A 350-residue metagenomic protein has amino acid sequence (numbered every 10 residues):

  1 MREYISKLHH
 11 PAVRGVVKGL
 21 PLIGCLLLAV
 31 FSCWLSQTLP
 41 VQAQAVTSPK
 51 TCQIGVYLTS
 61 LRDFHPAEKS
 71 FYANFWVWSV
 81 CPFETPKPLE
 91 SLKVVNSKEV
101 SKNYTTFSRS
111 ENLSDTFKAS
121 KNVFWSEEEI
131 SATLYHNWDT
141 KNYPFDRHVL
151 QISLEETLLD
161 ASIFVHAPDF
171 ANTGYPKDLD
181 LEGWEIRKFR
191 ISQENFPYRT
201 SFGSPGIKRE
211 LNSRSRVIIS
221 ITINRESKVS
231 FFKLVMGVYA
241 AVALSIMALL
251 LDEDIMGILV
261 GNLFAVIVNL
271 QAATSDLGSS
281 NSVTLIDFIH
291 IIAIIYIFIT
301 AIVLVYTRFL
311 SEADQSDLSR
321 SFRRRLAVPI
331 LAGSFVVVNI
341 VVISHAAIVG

Functional and structural regions predicted by a protein language model:
I5-H10, V17, P21-L22, S36-T85 (+1 more regions): Intrinsically disordered, low-complexity peripheral segments of secretory-pathway and membrane proteins
A29-V30, V41: Cleavable N-terminal signal peptides
A43-I218: Soluble non-transmembrane domains of integral membrane proteins
I218-S334: Channel- or pocket-lining gating/hinge segments that regulate access to a cavity or pore
